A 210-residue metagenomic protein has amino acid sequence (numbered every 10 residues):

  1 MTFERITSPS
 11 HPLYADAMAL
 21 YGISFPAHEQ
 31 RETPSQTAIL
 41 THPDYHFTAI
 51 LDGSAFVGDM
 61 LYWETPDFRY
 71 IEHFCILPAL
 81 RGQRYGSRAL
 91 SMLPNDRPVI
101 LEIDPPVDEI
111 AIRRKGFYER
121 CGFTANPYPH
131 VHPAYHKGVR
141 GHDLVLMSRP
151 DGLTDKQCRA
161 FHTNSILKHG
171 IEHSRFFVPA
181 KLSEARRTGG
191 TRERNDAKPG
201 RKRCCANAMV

Functional and structural regions predicted by a protein language model:
M1-S35, L144-L146, Q157-E184: Short amphipathic alpha-helix that is part of the acyltransferase structural core
I23-G53: Active-site rim helix/loop that mediates acceptor-substrate recognition in acyltransferases
A49, A55-W63, F68-C75: Conserved beta-strand in the GNAT
I76, G82-N95: Conserved acetyl-CoA-binding loop-helix of GNAT-fold acetyltransferases
D96-I110: Conserved GNAT acetyl-CoA-binding A-motif
E102, K115, E119-V139: Conserved catalytic-core motifs of GNAT/GCN5-like acyltransferases
G189-G190, G200: Residue-identity detector for glycine
C204-C205: Cysteine-centered motifs
